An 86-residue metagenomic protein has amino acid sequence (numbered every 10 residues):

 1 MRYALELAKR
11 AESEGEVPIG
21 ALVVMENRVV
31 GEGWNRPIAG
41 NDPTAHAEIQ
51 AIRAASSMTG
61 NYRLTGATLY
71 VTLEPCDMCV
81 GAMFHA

Functional and structural regions predicted by a protein language model:
M1-E14: Short, basic/aromatic recognition patches
R2, M25, G31-A86: Zn2+-dependent cytidine deaminase-like catalytic core
G15-I19, T65: Short, basic and Ser/Thr-rich N-terminal targeting/leader segments
I19-N27: Short beta-strand scaffold segments in enzyme catalytic cores
